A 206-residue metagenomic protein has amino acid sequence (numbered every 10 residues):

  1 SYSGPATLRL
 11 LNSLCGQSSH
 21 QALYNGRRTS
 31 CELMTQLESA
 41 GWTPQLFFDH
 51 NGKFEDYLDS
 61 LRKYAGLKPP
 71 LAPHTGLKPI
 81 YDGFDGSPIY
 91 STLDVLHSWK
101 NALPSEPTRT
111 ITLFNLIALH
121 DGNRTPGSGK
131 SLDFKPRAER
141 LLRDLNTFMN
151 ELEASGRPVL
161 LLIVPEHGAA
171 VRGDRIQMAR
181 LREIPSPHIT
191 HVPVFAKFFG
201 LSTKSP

Functional and structural regions predicted by a protein language model:
S1-T125, I189-H191: Active-site-proximal alpha/beta segments of enzymes that process anionic O-linked groups
G16-S19, G200-S205: Short helix-loop capping/hinge motifs at secondary-structure junctions, enriched in acidic/polar residues
Y24-C31, Y90, S131-L142, R182-T190 (+1 more regions): A short beta-strand-to-alpha-helix junction
L33-W42, T147-R157, K197: A structural motif corresponding to the C-terminal end of an alpha-helix and its immediate exit/capping segment
D59-R62, G127-G129, I176-R180: Short, glycine/charged-enriched secondary-structure capping and boundary segments
I89-T110, G122-R175: A long, amphipathic alpha-helix that forms part of the scaffold/cap immediately adjacent to metal-dependent active
A154-P158, I163-S202: Histidine-centered active-site microenvironments of extracellular/periplasmic hydrolases and transferases
